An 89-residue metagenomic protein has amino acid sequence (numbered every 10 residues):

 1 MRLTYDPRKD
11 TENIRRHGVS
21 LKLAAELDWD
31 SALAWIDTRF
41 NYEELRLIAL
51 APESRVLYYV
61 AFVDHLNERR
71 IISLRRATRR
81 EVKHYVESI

Functional and structural regions predicted by a protein language model:
M1-I89: Ribonuclease/tRNase effector modules and their secretory precursors
